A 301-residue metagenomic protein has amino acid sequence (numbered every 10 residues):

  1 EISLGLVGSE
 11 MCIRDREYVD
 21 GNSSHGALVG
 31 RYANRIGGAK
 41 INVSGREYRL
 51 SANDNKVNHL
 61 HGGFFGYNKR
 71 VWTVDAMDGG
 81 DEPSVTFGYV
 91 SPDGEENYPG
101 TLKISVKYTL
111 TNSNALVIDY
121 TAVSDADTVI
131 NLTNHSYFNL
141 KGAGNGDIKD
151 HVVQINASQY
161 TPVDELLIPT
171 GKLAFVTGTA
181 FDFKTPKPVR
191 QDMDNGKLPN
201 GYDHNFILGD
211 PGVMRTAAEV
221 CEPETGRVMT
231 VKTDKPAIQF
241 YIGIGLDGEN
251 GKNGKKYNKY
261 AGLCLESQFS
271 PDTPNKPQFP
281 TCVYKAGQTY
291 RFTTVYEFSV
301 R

Functional and structural regions predicted by a protein language model:
E1-G8, C12-I13: Single conserved hydrophobic/aromatic residue that forms the stacking wall/gate of nucleotide- or nucleobase-binding
R14-Y67, V152-V153, I168-F175, A180-F183: Active-site loop/turn microenvironments that scaffold catalytic and metal-binding pockets
S24, E82-T86, K103-S105, A115-V117 (+3 more regions): Intrinsic-disorder/low-complexity, polar/charged segments enriched in Ser/Thr/Lys/Arg/Asp/Glu/Gln
G37-D54, S113, V123-S124, N134-S136 (+3 more regions): Conserved SET/PR-domain catalytic core that frames the SAM/AdoMet-binding pocket
E47, S51-S113, F269: Extended, loop-rich substrate-binding clefts of extracytoplasmic carbohydrate-active enzymes
V90-N145, C282-Y296: Acidic, contiguous internal or C-terminal segments within carbohydrate-active enzymes that form a structured patch used
G144-G196: A conserved active-site cap/scaffold subdomain adjacent to cofactor or substrate pockets
V176-R301: Active-site pocket scaffolds in enzymes
